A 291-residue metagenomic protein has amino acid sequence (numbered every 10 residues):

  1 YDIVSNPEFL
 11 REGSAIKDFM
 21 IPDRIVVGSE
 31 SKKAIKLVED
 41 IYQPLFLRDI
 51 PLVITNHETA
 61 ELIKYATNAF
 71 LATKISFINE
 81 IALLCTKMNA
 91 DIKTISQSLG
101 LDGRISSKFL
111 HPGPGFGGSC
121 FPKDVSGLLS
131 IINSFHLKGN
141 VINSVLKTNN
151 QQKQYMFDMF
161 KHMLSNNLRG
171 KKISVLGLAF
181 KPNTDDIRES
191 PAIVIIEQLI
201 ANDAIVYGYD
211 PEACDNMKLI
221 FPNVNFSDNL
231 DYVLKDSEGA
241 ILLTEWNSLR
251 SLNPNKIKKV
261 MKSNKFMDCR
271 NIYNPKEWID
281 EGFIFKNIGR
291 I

Functional and structural regions predicted by a protein language model:
Y1-I291: Structural/interface elements that position substrates and couple domains in central-metabolism enzymes
